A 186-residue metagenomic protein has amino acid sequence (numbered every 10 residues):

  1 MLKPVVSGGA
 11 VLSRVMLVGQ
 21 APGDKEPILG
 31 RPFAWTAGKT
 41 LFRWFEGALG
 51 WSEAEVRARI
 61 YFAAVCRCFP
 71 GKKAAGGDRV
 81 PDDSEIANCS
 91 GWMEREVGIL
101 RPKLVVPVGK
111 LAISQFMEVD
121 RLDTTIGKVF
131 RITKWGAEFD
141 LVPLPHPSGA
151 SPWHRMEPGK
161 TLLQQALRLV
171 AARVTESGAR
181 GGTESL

Functional and structural regions predicted by a protein language model:
M1-E176, L186: A polyanion-binding, active-site-adjacent surface
